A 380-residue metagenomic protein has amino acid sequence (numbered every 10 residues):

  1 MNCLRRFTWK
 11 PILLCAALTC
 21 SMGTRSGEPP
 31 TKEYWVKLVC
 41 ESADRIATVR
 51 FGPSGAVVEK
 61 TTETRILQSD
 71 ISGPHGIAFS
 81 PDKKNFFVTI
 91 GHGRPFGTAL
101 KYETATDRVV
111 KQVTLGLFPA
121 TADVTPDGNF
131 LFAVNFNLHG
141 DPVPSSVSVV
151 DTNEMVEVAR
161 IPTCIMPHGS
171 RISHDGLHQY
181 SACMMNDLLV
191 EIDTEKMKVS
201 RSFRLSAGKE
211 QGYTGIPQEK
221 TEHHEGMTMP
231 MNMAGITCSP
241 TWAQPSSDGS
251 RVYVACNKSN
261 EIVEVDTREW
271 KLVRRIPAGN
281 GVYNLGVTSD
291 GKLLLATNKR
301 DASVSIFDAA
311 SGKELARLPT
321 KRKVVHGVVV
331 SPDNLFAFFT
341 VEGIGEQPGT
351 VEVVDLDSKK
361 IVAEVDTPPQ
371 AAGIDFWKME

Functional and structural regions predicted by a protein language model:
M1-N2, K111: Accessible peptide chain termini
N2-I12: Bacterial N-terminal signal peptides that target proteins for export
C3-L4, A17, R25: Absolute N-terminal positional cue centered near the fourth residue
K10-S21: Bacterial N-terminal signal peptides
M22-E380: Predominantly soluble domains enriched in secretory-pathway, periplasmic, or organellar proteins
